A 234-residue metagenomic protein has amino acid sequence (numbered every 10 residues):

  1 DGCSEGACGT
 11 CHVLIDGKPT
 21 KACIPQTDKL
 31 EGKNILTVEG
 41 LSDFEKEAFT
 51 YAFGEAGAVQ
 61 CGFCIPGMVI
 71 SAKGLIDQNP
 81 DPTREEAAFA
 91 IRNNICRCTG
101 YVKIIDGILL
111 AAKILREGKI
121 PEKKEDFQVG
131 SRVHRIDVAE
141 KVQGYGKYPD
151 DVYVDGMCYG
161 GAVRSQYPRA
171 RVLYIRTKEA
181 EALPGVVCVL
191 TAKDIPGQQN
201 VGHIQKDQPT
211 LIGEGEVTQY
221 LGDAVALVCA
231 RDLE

Functional and structural regions predicted by a protein language model:
D1-K124: Signature of N-terminal electron-transfer/Fe-S-associated modules in redox systems
A112-E234: Flexible, low-hydrophobicity surface segments
